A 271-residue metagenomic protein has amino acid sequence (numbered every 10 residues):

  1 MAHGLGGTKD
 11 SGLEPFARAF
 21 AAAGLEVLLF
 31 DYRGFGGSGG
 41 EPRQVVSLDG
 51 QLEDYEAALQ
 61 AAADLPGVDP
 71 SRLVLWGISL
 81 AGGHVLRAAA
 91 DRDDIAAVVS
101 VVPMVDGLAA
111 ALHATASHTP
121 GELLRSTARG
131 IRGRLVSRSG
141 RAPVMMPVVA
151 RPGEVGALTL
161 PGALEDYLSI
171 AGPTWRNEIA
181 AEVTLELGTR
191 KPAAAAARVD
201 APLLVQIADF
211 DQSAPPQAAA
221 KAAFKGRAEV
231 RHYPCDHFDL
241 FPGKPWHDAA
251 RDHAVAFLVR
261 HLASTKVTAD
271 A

Functional and structural regions predicted by a protein language model:
G6-R18, Y32, Q217: The serine-hydrolase catalytic nucleophile loop
T8-G12, F35-P70, V74, K244-A249: Catalytic nucleophile-loop/oxyanion-hole region of alpha/beta-hydrolase and closely related hydrolase-like folds
A19-G40: Conserved alpha/beta-hydrolase
G77-A81, V85: Gly/Ala-rich beta-loop-alpha elbow adjacent to hydrolase catalytic centers
H84-Y167: Alpha/beta-hydrolase-fold enzymes
V199, V205-I207: Short beta-strand/loop motif that positions the catalytic acidic residue of the alpha/beta-hydrolase fold
Q212-A218: Conserved alpha/beta-hydrolase "acid-adjacent" motif
Y233-A271: Catalytic active-site module of serine/aspartate enzymes centered on a nucleophile-bearing elbow/loop
